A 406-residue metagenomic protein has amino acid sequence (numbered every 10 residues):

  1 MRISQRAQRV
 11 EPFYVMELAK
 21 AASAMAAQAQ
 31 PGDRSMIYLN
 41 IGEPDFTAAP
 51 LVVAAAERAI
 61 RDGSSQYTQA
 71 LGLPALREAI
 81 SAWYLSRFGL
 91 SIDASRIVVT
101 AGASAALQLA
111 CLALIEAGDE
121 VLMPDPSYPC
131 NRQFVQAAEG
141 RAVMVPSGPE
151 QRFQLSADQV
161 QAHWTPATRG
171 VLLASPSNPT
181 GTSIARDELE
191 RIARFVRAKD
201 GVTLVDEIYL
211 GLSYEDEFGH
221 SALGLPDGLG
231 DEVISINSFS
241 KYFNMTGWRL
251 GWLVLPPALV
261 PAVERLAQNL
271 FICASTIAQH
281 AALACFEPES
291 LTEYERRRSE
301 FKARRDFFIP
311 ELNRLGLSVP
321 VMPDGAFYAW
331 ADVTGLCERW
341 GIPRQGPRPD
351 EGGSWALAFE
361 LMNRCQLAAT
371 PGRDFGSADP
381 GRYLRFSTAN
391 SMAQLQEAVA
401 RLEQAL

Functional and structural regions predicted by a protein language model:
I3, A7, E11, M16-L18 (+4 more regions): PLP-dependent class I/II
L39, G63-Y67, A79-A82, S86: Glycine-rich loop-to-alpha-helix module at the N-terminal edge of alpha/beta enzyme cores
S64-G72, V98: Short coil/turn segments at secondary-structure boundaries
G72-A79: Long amphipathic alpha-helix in the N-terminal Rossmann-like dinucleotide-binding domain of NAD(P)-dependent
